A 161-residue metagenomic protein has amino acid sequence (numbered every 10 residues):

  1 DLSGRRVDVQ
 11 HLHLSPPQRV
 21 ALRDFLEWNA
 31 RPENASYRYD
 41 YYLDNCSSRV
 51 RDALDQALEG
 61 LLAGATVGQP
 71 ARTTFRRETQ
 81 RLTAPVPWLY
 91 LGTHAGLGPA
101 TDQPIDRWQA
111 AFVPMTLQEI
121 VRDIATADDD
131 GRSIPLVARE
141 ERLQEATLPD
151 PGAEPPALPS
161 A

Functional and structural regions predicted by a protein language model:
D1-G152: Soluble extramembrane regions of membrane proteins in the secretory/endomembrane system
P151-A161: Non-catalytic terminal regions of proteins
